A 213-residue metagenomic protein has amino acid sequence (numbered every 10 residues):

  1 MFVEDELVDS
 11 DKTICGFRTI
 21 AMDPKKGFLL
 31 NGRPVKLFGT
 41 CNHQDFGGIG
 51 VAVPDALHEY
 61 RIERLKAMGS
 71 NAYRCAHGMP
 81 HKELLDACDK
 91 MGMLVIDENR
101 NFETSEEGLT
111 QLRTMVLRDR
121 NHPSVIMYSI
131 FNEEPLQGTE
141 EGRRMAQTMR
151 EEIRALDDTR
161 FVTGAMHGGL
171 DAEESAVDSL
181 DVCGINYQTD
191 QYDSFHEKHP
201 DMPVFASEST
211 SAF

Functional and structural regions predicted by a protein language model:
F2-E151, V162-T163: Active-site-adjacent substrate/metal-binding segments within catalytic domains of carbohydrate-active enzymes
R144-F213: Extracellular glycoside hydrolase catalytic/binding regions
